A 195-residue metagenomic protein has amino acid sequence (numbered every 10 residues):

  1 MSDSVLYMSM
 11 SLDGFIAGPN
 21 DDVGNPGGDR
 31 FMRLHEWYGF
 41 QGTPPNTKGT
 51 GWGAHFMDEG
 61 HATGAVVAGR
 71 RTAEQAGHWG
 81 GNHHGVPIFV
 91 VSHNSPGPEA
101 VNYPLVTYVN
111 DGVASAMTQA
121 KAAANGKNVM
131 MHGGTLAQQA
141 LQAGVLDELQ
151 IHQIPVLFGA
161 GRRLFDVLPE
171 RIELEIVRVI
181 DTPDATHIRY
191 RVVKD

Functional and structural regions predicted by a protein language model:
M1-A143, P155-D195: Portal/gating segments that form or line small-molecule/metal binding sites
V145-D147: Short acidic amphipathic segments
